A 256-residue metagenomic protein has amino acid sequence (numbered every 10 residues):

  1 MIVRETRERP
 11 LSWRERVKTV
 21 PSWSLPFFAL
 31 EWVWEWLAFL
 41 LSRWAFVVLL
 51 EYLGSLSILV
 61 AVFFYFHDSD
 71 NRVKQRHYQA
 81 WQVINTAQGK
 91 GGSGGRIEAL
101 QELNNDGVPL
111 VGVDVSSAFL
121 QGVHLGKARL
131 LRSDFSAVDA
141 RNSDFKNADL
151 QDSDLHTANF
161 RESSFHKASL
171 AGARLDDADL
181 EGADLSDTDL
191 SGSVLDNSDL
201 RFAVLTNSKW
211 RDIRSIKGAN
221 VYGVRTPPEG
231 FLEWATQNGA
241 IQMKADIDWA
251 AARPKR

Functional and structural regions predicted by a protein language model:
M1-S116, N220-R256: N-terminal capping/linker segments that flank leucine-rich repeat
W23, Q88-G91, L100-R256: Tandem repeat scaffolds
